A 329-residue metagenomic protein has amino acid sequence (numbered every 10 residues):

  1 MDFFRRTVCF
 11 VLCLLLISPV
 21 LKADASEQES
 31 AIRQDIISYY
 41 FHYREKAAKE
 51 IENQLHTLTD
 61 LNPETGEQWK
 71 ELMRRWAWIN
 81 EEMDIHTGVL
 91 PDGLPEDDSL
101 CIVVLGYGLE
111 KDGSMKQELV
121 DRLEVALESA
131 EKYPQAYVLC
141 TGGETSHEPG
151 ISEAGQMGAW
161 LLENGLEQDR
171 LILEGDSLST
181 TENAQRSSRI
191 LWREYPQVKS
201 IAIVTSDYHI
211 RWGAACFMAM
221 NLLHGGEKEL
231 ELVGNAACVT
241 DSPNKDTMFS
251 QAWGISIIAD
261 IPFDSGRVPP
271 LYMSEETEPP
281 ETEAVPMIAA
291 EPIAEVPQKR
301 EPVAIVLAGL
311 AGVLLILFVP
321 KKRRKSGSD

Functional and structural regions predicted by a protein language model:
M1-V8: Bacterial N-terminal signal peptides that target proteins for export
L12-V20: Hydrophobic core
A23, R300, R323-S326: N-terminal cationic leader/targeting segments used for protein routing and processing
A23-I258: A structural signal for short, hydrophobic/glycine-enriched beta-strand patches
W253-V296: Low-complexity, Gly/Ser/Thr/Pro-rich intrinsically disordered linker/tail segments
P292-L307: Juxtamembrane/start-of-transmembrane alpha-helix segments at the extracytoplasmic/lumenal side of membrane anchors
V306-I316: Core hydrophobic alpha-helical transmembrane segments of single-pass membrane proteins
L314-D329: C-terminal membrane-anchoring or membrane-association module
